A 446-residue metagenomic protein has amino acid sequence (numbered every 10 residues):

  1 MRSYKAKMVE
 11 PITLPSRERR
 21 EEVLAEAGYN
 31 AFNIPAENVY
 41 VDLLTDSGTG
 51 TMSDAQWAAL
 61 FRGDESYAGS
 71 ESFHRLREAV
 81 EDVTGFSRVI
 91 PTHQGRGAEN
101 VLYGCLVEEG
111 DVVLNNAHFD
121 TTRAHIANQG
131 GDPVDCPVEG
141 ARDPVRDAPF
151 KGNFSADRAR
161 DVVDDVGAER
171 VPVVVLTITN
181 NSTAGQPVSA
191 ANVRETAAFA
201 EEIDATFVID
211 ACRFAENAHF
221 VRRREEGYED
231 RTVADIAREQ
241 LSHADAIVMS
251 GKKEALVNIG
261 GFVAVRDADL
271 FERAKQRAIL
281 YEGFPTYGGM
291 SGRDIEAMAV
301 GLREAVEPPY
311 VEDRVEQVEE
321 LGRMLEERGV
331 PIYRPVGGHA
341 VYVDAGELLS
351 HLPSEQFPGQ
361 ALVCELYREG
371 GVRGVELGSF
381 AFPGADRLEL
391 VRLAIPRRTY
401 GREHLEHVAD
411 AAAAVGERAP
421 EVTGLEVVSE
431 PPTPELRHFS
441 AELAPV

Functional and structural regions predicted by a protein language model:
R2-Y29, N33, D42-G50, Q56 (+3 more regions): Conserved PLP-enzyme active-site core in the AAT-like
S16, A361-L366, A413-V415: C-terminal, active-site-flanking charged/polar segments
D54-F61, A345: A short, surface-exposed helix-loop junction/capping segment
T179, E272, S350-P358, R398-H407: Short, conserved charged micro-motifs
K252-A255, V341, Y400: Conserved phosphate/anionic-ligand binding catalytic regions in large, soluble enzymes, centered on
V265, V343-G346, I395-R397: Short beta-strand-to-loop capping motifs
T286-Q360, R368-L390, T423-P432: Conserved small-domain helix->loop->beta segment predominantly found in fold-type I
A305, E369, A381-V446: PLP-dependent enzyme catalytic core of the Aspartate aminotransferase-like
